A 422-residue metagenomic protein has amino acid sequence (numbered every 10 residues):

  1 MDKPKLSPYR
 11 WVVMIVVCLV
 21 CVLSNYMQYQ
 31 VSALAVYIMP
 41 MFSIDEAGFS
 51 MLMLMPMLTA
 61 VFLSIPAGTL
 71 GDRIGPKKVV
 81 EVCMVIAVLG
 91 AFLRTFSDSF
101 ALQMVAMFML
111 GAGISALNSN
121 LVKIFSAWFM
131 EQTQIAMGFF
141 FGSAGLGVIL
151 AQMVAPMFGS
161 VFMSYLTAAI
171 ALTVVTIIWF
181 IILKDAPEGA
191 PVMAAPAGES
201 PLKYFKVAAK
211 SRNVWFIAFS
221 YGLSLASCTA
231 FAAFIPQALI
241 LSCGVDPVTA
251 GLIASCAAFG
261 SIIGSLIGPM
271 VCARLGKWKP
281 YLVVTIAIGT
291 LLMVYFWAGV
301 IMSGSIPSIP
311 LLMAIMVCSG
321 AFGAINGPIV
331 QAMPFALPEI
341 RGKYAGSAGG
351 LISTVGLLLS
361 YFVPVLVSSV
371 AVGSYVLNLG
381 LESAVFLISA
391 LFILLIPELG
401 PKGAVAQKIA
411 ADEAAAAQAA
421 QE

Functional and structural regions predicted by a protein language model:
M1-S7, A186-I217, E413-A417: Juxtamembrane intracellular "pre-TM" segments in multi-pass secondary transporters
V31-S32, R212-S265, G327: Extracytoplasmic gate region of multi-pass secondary transporters
F62-D98: Conserved MFS/SLC helix-loop-helix module at the cytosolic interface between two early adjacent transmembrane helices
R73-C83, A273-A287: Cytoplasmic membrane-interface "Motif A"-like loop-to-helix N-cap segments of 12-TM Major Facilitator Superfamily
A106-S143: Cytoplasmic helix-loop-helix junction between adjacent transmembrane helices in 12-TM secondary transporters
F139-L183: Helix-loop-helix hairpin linking two adjacent transmembrane segments in secondary transporters
W278-V330: C-terminal transmembrane helical hairpin of 12-TM major facilitator-type secondary transporters
E339-G373: A late C-terminal transmembrane helix in Major Facilitator Superfamily
